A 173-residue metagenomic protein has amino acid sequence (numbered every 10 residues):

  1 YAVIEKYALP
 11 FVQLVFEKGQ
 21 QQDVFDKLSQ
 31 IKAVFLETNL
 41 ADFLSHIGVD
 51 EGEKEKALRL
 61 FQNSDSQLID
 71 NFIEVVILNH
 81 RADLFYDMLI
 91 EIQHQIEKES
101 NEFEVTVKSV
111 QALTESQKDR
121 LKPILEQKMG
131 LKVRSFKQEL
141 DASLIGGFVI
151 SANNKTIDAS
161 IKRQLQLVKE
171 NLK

Functional and structural regions predicted by a protein language model:
Y1-K173: Elongated, mostly alpha-helical coiled-coil "stalk/stator" tethers of large membrane protein machines
